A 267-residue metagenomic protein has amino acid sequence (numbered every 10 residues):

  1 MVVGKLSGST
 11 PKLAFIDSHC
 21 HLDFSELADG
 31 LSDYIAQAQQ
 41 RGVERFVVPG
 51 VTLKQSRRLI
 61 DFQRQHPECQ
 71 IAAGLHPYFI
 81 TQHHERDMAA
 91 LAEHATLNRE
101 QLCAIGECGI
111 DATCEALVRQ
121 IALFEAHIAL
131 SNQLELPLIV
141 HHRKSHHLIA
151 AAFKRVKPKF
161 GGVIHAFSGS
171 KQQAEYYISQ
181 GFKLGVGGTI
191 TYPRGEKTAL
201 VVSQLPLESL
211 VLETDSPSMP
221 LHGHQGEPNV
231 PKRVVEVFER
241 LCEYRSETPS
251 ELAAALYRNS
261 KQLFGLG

Functional and structural regions predicted by a protein language model:
M1-G267: Mid-domain alpha/beta scaffold segments of enzyme catalytic cores
